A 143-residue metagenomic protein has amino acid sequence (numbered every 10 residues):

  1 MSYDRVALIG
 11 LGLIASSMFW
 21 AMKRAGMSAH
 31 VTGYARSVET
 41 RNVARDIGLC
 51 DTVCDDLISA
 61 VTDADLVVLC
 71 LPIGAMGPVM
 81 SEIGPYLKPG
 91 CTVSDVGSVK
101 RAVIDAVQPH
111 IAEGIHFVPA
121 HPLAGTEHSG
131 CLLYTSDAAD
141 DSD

Functional and structural regions predicted by a protein language model:
M1-D56: NAD(P)+-binding Rossmann beta1-loop-alpha1 motif at the extreme N-terminus of oxidoreductases
R5, D65-L66, T92: Structural motif
S16, R41, R101, G125-E127 (+1 more regions): Conserved protein kinase catalytic core
Y34, V43, L69-C70, V96-G97: Active-site-adjacent beta-strand anchor residues
I58-L87: Rossmann-like NAD(P)-binding element
E82-S129: Rossmann-like NAD(P)(H) cofactor-binding subdomain of soluble oxidoreductases
Y134-D141: Conserved small/polar residues in nucleotide/adenosyl-binding loops
